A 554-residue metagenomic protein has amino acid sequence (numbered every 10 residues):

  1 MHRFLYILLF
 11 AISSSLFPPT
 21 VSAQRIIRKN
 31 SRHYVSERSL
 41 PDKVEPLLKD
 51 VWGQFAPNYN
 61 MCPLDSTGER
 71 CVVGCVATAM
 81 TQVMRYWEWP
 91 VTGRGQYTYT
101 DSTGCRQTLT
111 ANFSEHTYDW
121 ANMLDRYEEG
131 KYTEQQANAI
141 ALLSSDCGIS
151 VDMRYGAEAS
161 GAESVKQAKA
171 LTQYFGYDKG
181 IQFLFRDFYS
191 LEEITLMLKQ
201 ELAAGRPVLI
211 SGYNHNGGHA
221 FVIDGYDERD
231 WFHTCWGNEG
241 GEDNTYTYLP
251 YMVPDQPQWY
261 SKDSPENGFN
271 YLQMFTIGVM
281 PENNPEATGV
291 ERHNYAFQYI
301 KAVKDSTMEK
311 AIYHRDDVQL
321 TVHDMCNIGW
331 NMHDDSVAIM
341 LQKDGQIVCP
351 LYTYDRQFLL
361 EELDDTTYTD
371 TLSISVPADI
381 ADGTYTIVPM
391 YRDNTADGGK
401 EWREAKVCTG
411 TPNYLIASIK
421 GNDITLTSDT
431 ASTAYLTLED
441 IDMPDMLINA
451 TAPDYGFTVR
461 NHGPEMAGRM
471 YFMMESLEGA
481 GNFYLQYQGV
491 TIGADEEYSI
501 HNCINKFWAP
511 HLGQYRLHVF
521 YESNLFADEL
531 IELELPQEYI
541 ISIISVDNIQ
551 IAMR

Functional and structural regions predicted by a protein language model:
M1-R25, C75, D152, G156 (+1 more regions): Bacterial Sec-dependent N-terminal signal peptides
Q24-S160: Active-site-adjacent structural segments surrounding the nucleophilic cysteine of cysteine proteases and isopeptidases
K169, Q173-C235, E242-D243: Active-site-adjacent substructure of cysteine-protease-like catalytic cores
P257-T321, M325-C326, W330, Q342-Q346 (+3 more regions): Short, compositionally biased P/S/T/A/G/V-rich stretches that sit at domain boundaries
G329-Y352, A467-G479: Extended low-complexity, serine/threonine- and proline-enriched intrinsically disordered segments
Q357-I374, G493-C503: Aromatic sugar-binding surface patches on proteins that engage polysaccharides or sugar-phosphate polymers
D370-I380, R392, I500-P510: Short, hydrophobic beta-strand segments
T384-N413, W508-S542: Terminal connector regions
